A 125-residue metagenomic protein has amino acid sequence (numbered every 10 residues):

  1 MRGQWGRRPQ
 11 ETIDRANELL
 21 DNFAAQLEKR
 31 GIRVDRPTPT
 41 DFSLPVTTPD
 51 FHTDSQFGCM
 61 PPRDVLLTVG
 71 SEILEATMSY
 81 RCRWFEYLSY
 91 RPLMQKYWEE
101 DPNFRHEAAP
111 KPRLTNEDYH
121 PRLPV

Functional and structural regions predicted by a protein language model:
M1-V125: The feature marks the mature, well-folded catalytic cores of soluble enzymes
